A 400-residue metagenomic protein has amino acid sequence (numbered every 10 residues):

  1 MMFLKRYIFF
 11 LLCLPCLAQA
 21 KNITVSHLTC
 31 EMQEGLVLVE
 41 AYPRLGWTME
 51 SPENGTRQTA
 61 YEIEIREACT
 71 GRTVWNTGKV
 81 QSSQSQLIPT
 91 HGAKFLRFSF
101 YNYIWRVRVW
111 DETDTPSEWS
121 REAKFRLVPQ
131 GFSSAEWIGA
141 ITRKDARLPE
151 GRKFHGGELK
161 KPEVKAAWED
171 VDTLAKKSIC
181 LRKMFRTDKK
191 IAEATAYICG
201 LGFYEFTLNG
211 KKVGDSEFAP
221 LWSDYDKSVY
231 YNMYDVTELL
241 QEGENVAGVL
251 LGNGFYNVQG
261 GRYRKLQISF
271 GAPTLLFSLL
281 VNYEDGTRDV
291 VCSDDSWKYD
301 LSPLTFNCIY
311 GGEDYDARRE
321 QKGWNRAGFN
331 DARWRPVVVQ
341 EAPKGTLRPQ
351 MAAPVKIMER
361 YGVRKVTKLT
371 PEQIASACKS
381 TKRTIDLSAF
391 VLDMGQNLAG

Functional and structural regions predicted by a protein language model:
L4-P15: Sec-dependent N-terminal signal peptides
K21-E53, R126-G131: Pro/Thr/Ser/Gly-rich low-complexity, intrinsically disordered linker/stalk tracts
A41-L45, A192-A194, F390: Structural beta-strand segments of beta-rich domains
W47, Q86-I88, I104-R106, D111-T113 (+3 more regions): Accessory beta-strand-rich segments of carbohydrate-active enzymes
T56-N102, E112-W119, A135-T142: Recognizes extended acidic, P/S/T-rich segments that occur within or adjacent to Ig-like beta-sandwich modules
V128-V171, L250-Q373: An acidic-aromatic loop/edge-strand motif
W168-I179, L221-V229, R383-T384, G395-L398: Extracellular beta-rich ligand/substrate-recognition surface
D188-T195, L387, N397-G400: Extended extracellular/luminal ectodomain segments enriched in beta-structured repeat modules
